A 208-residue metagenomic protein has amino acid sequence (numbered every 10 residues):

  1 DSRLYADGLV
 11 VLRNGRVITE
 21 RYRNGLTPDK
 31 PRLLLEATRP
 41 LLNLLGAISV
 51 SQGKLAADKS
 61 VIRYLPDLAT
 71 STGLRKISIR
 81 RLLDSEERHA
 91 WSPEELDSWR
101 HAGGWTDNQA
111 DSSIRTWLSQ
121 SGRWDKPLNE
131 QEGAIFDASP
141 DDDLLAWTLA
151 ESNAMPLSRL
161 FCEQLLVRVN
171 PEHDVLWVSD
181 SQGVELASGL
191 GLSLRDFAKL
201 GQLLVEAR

Functional and structural regions predicted by a protein language model:
D1-L26: A short, well-structured edge-of-sheet supersecondary motif
R3, D7, D29, L33-L41 (+6 more regions): Extracytoplasmic/periplasmic, Sec-exported soluble proteins
D7, Y22-T27, A37, A47-E86 (+2 more regions): Active-site-adjacent loops and short helices of periplasmic peptidoglycan-processing enzymes
G8, A57-K59, P93-D97, L176-W177: Surface-exposed patches in mature extracellular/periplasmic domains of secreted proteins
G15, L33-D58, L145-L149, F197-L203: Active-site SXXK
R23-T27, R115-N129, L176-E185: Acidic/His metal-coordination segments adjacent to aromatic residues that form catalytic metal sites in metalloenzymes
R63, T72-P171, L194-E206: Active-site-adjacent helix/loop patches that line small-molecule binding or acyl-intermediate pockets
W105-T106, S181-S193: Carbohydrate-binding/catalytic loop surfaces
